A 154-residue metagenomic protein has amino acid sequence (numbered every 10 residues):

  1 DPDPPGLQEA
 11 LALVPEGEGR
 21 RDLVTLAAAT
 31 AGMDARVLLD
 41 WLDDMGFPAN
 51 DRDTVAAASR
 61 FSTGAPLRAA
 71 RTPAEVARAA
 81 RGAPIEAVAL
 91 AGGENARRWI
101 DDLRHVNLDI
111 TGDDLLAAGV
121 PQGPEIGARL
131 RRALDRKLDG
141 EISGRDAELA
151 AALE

Functional and structural regions predicted by a protein language model:
D1-G92: Conserved, hydrophobic alpha-helical core segments of structured domains
A83-E154: Charged substrate- and nucleic-acid-binding regions of tRNA-handling and nucleotidyl-transfer enzymes, centered on
